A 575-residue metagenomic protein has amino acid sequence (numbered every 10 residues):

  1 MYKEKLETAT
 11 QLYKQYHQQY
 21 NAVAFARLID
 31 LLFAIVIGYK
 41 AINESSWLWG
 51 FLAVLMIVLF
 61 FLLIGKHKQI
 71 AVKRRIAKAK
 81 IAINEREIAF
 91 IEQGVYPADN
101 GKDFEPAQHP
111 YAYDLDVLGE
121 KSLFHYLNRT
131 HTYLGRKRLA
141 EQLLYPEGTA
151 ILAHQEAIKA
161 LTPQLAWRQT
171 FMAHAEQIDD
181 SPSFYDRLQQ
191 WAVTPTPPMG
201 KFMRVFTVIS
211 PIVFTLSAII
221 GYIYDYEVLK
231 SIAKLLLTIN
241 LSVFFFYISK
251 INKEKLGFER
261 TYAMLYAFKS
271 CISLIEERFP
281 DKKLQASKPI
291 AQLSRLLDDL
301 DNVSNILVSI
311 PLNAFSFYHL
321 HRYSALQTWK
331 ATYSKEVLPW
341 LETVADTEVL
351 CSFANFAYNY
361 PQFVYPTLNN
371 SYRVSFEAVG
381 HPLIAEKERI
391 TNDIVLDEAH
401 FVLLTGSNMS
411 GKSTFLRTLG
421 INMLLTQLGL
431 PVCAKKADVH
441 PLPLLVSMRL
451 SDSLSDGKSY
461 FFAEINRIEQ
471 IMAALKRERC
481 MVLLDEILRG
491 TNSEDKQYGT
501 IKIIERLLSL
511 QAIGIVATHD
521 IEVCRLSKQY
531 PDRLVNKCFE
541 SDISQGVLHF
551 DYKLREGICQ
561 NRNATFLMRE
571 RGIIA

Functional and structural regions predicted by a protein language model:
M1-S407, T414-L444, N466-R467: Alpha-helical coupling/stalk and coiled-coil linker elements that connect catalytic or binding modules and transmit
F353, Y360-A575: ATPase nucleotide-binding head domains, primarily ABC-like/P-loop NTPase cores
